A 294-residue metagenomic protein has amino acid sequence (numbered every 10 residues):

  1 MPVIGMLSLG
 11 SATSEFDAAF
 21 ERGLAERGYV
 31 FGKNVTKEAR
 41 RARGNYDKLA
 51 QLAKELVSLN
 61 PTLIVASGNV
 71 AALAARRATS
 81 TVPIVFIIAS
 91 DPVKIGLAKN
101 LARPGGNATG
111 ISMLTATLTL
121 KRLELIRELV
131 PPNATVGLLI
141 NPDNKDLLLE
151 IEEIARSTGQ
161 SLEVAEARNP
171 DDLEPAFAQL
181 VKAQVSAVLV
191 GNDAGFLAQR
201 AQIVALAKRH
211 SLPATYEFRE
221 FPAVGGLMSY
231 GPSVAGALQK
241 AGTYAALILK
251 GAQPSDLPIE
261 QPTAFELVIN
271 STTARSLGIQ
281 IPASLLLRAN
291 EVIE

Functional and structural regions predicted by a protein language model:
M1-E294: Short hydrophobic alpha-helices and adjacent helix-cap/hinge residues
